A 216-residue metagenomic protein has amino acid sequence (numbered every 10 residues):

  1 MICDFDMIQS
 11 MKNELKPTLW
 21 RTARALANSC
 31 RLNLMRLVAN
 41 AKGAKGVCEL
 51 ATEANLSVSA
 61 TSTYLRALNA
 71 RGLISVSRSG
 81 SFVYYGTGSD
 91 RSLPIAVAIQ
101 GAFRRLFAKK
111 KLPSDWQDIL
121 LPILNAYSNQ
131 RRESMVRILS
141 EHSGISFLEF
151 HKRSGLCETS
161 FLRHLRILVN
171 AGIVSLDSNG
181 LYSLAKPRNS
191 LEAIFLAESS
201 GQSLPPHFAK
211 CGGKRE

Functional and structural regions predicted by a protein language model:
I2-L19, R36, N40, S89-E141 (+1 more regions): Amphipathic alpha-helical dimerization/coiled-coil segments that flank or bridge DNA-binding/regulatory modules
L19, R71, P122, L168-V169: A generic local structural motif
W20-S59, S79-R91, P122-L156, Y182-N189: N-terminal helix-turn-helix DNA-binding core of bacterial DNA-binding proteins
A41-K42, L68, H142, C157 (+3 more regions): The DNA-recognition helices of helix-turn-helix-type DNA-binding domains
L56-N69, G155-N170: Short amphipathic alpha-helical interaction segments
S62, R78-S79, S89, A96-V97 (+4 more regions): Short alpha-helix boundary/capping motifs
A70-S79, G86, A171-N179: Beta-hairpin "wing" of winged helix-turn-helix
L162-L165, A185, A193: Intrinsically disordered, low-complexity linker/propeptide segments enriched in Ser/Thr/Gly/Pro and acidic residues
